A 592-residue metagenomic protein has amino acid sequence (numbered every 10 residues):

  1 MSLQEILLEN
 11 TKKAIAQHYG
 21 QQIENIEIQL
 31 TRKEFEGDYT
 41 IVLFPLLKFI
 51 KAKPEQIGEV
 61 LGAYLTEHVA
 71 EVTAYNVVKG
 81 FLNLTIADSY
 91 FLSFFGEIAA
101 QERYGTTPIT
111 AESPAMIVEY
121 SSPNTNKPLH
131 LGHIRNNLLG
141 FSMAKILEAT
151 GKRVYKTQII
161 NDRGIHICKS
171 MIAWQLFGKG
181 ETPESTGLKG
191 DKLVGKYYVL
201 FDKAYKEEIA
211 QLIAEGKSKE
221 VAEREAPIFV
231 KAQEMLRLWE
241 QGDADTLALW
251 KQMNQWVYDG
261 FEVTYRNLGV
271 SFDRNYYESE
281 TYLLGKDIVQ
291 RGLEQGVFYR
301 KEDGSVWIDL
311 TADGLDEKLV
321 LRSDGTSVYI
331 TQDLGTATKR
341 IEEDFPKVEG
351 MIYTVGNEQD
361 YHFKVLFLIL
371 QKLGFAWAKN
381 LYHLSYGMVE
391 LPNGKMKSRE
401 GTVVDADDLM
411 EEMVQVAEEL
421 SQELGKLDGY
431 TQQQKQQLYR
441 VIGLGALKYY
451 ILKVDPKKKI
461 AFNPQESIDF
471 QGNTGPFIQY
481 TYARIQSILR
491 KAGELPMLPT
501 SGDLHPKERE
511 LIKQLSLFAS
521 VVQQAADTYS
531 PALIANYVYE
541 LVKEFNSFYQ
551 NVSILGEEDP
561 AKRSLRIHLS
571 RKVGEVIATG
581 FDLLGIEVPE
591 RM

Functional and structural regions predicted by a protein language model:
M1-L92, T110-M592: Non-catalytic interaction-recognition regions
S93-A99: Short, charged, solvent-exposed linker or helix-capping segments at domain edges/interfaces that act as flexible hinges
A100-A111: Flexible, low-complexity linker/hinge segments
